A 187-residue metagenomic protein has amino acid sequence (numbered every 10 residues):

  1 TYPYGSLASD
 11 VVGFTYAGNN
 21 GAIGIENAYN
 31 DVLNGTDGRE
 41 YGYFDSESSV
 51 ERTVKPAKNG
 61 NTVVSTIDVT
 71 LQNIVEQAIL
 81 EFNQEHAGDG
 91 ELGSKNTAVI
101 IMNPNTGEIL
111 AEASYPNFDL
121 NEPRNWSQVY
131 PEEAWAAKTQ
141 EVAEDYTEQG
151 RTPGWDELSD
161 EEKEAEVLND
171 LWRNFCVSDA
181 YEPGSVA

Functional and structural regions predicted by a protein language model:
T1-G60, Q77: Small/polar-residue-rich segments within soluble enzyme cores
A8-D10, E108, A187: Short, solvent-exposed alpha-helical surface patches in non-cytosolic proteins
A8-S9, N30, Y115, N174 (+1 more regions): Generic secondary-structure boundary/loop-capping signal
F14, E112-S114: Residue-level detector of high-confidence beta-strand sites
N19, N117-F118: Surface-exposed, flexible loop/turn segments at secondary-structure boundaries
E26, G38-Y41, Y115, A143 (+1 more regions): Generic intrinsically disordered, low-complexity segments enriched for polar/acidic and small residues
P56-N105, E112, D119-A187: Active-site loop and adjoining helix of the penicillin-binding protein/serine DD-peptidase-beta-lactamase fold
